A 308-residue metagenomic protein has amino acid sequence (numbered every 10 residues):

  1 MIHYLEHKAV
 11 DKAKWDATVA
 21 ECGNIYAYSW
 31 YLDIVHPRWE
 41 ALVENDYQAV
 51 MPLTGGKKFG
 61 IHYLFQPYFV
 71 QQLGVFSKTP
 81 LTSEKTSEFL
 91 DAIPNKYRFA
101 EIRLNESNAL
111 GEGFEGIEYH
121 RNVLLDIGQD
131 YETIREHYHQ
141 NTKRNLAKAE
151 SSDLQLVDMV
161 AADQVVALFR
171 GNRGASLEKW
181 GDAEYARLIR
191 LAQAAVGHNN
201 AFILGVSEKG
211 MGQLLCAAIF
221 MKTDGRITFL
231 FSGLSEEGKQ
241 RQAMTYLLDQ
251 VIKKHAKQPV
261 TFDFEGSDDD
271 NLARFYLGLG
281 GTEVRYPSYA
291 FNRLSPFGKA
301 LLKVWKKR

Functional and structural regions predicted by a protein language model:
I2-D46, V50-G60, L104-K239: A conserved beta-strand-loop-helix scaffold within acyl/acetyltransferase catalytic domains
T18, A92-K96, K254: Short alpha-helical functional segments enriched in proximate histidine and acidic residues
P37-W39, N95-F99, K257-T261: Short, high-confidence coil segments that cap the C-terminus of an alpha-helix and link into the following beta-strand
V50, G56-F59, S107, F114-T133 (+1 more regions): Active-site/acyl-donor-binding loops of N-acyltransferases
Q66-S107: A gly/proline- and charged-residue-enriched helix-loop-helix capping module
V70-Q72, S151-D153, P259: Short, solvent-exposed beta-strand edge segments and adjacent coil->beta transition regions
E84-D91, L191-A300: Aromatic (often tryptophan-rich) hydrophobic motifs at membrane interfaces
A100-E101, V157, D263, V284: A local structural micro-motif
